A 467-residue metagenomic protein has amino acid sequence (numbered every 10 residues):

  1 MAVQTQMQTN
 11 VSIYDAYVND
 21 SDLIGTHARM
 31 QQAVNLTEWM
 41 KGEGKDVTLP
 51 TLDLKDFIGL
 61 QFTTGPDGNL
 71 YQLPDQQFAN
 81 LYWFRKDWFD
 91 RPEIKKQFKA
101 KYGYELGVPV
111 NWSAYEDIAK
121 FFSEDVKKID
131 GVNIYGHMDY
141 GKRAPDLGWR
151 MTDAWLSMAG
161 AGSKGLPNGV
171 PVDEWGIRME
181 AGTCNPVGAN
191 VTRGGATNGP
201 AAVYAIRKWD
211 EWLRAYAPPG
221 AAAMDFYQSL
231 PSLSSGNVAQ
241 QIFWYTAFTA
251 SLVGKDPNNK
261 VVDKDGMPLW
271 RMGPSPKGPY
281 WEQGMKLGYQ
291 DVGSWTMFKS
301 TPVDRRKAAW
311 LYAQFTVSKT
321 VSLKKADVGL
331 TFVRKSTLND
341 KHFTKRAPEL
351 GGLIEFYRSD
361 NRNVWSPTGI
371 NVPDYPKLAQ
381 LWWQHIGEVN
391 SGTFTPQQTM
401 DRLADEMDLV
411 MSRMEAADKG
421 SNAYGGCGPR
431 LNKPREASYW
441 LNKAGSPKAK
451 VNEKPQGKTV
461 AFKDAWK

Functional and structural regions predicted by a protein language model:
M1-A2, V110-A114, G220-S234: Short helix-initiation/N-cap motifs at beta->coil->alpha
M1-D56, N69, R91-E93, Q97 (+2 more regions): Extracytoplasmic "Venus flytrap"/periplasmic binding protein-like
N19-L23, F226, F243-F248, P274 (+1 more regions): Beta->alpha turn/N-cap motifs
S21-L81, G148, G176, L269-S275 (+1 more regions): Hinge/lid segment of periplasmic solute-binding proteins
T64-D67, R214-P219, N237-Q241, D256-T337 (+1 more regions): Extracytoplasmic/periplasmic substrate-recognition and gating elements
Y102-N111, E388-R402: Short, charged, surface-exposed loops that flank catalytic or proteolytic processing sites
E116-A119, M158-A223, G266, R271-S275: Glycine-centered hinge/linker elements that transmit conformational signals in sensory and ligand-binding systems
P268-K277, D327-N390, A416, G420-E453 (+1 more regions): Long, aromatic- and glycine/proline-rich binding clefts that accommodate carbohydrate-like moieties
